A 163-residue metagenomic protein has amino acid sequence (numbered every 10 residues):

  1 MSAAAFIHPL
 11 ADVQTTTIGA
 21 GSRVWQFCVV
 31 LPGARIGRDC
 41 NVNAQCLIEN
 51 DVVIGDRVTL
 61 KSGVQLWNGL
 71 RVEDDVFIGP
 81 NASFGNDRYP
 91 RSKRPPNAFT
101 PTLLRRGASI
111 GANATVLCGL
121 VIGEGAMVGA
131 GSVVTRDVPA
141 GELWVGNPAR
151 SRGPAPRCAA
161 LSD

Functional and structural regions predicted by a protein language model:
S2-P9, T17-I18, V24-I122, N147-P148 (+1 more regions): Flexible, glycine/small-residue-enriched loop-and-beta-strand segment within the central core of proteins
G111, L117, G129, V134-T135: Short hydrophobic beta-strand segments in globular cytosolic domains
E124-M127, V133, G141: Internal alpha/beta core interface subdomains
V128, G146: Conserved G/P- and acidic residue-centered "switch" motifs that form tight phosphate/ATP-binding loops in soluble
E142, S162-D163: Compact Cys/His-rich metal-coordination microdomains
